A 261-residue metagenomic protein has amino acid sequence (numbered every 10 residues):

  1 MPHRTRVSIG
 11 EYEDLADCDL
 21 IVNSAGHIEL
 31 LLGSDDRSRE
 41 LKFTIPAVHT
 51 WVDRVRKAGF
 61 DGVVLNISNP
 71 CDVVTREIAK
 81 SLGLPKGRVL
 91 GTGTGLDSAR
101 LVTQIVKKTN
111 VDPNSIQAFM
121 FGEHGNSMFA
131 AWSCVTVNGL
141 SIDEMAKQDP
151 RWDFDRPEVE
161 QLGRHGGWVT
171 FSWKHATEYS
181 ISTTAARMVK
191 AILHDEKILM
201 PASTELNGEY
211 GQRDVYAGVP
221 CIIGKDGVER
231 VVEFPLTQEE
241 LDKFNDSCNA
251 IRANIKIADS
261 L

Functional and structural regions predicted by a protein language model:
M1-D19, R252-L261: Conserved N-terminal Rossmann-fold NAD(P) cofactor-binding segment
I9-E11, G91, M120: Structural signal for conserved beta-strand scaffold positions within catalytic alpha/beta enzyme cores
E13-L15, N69-V73, E123-N126, N207: Short, internal active-site loops enriched in acidic
V22-N23, N66: Redox-cofactor binding/interface segments in oxidoreductases and associated redox assembly factors
A25-I28: Conserved NAD(P)H cofactor-binding loop of Rossmann-fold oxidoreductase domains
L32-R37, E233-F234: Short acidic, glycine/proline-rich loop/turn micro-motifs
D35-V102: Rossmann-like NAD(P)(H) cofactor-binding subdomain of soluble oxidoreductases
S81-R88, L96-L261: C-terminal substrate-binding/catalytic lobe of Rossmann-fold NAD(P)-dependent dehydrogenases
